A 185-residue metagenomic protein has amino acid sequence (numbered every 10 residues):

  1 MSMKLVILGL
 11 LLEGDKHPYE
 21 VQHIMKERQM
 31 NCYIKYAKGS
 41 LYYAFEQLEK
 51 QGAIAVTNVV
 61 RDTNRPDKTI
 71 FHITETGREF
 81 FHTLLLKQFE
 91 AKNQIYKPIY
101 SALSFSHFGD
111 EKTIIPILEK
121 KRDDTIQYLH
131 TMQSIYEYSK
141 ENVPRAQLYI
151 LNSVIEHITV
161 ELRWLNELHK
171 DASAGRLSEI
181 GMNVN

Functional and structural regions predicted by a protein language model:
M1-K92: Basic helix-turn-helix/winged-helix DNA-binding cores and closely related short helical interaction motifs
A37, E111-I114, V143-Q147: Residue-level recognition of alpha-helical structural elements
H82-Q127: Amphipathic alpha-helical dimerization/coiled-coil segments that flank or bridge DNA-binding/regulatory modules
L118-K121, V154, I158-E161: Amphipathic alpha-helix face/heptad-repeat signature
Q127-Q133, E161-W164: Extended, amphipathic, non-transmembrane alpha-helical segments
Q133-L151: Acidic interhelical loop/turn segments
I158-D171: Amphipathic alpha-helical coiled-coil segments
S173-N185: Long amphipathic alpha-helical coiled-coil segments
